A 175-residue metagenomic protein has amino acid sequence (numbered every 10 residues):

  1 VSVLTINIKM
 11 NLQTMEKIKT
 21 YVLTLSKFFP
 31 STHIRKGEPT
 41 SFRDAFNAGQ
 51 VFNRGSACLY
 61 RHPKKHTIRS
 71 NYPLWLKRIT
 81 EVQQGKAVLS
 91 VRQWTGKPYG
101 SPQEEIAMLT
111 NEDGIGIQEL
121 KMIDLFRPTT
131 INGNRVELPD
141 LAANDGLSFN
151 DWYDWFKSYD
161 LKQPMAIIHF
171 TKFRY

Functional and structural regions predicted by a protein language model:
V1-T14: N-terminal amphipathic/basic-hydrophobic helices that include classical n-h-c signal peptides and signal-anchor
N11-Y175: Structured alpha/beta reader/binder surfaces that contact nucleic acids or chromatin modification marks
